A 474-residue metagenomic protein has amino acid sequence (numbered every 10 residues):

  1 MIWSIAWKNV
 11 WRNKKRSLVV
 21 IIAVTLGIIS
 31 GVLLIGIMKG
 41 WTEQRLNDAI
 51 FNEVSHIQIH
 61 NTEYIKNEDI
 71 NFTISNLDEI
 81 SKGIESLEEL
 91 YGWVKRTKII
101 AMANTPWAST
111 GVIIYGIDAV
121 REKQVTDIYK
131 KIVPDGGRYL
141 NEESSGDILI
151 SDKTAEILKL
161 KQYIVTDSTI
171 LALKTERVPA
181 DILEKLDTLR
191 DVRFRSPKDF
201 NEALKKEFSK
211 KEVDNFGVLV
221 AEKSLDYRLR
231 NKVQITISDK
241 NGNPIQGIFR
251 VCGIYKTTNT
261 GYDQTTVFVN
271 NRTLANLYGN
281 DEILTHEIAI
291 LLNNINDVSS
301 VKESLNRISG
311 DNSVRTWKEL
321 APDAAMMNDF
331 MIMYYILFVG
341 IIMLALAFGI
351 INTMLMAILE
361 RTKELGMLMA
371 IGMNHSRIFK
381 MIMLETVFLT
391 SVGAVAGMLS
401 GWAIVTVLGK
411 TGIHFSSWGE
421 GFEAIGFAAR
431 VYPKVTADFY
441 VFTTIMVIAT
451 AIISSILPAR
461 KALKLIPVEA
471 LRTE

Functional and structural regions predicted by a protein language model:
M1-V32, T42, F51, S376 (+2 more regions): N-terminal Sec/SRP start-transfer signal
I35-I113, V120-Q124, Y129-S144: Hydrophobic, regular-secondary-structure patches
E68-S75, N104-P106, G111, E122-I128 (+5 more regions): Solvent-exposed, non-transmembrane alpha-helical starts
T97-S144, L149-L160, V165-T166, A172-P197 (+1 more regions): The feature marks short, hydrophobic/small-residue-biased sequence motifs that occur predominantly
T188-Y335: Mechanotransmission and gating elements of multispan inner-membrane complexes involved in transport and envelope
L355-A357, T362-G409: Transmembrane alpha-helical interface segments in multi-pass membrane proteins
K380, V395-F442, I456: Short helix-loop junctions at transmembrane helix boundaries
V435-E474: C-terminal membrane-exit region of the final transmembrane helix in multipass inner-membrane proteins
